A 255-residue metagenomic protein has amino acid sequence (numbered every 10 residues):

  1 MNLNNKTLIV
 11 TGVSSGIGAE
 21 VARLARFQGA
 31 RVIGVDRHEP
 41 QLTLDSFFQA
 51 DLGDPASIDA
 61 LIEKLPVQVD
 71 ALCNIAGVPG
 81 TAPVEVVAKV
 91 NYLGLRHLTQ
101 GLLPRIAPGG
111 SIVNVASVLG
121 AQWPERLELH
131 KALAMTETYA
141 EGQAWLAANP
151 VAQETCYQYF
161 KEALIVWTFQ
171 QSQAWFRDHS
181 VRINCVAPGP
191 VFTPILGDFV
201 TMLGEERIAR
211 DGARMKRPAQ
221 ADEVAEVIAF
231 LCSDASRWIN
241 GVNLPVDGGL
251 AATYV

Functional and structural regions predicted by a protein language model:
T11-R23: N-terminal Rossmann NAD(P)H-binding glycine-rich loop of SDR-like oxidoreductase domains
L42-A56: Rossmann-fold cofactor-recognition segment
P79-G80, E85, P108-D178, P190-F192: Catalytic loop of short-chain dehydrogenase/reductase
H97, Q153-Q158, E162-I165, C185 (+2 more regions): C-terminal helical subdomain
A116-S117, R182-P194, C232, P245-D247: Conserved SDR Rossmann-fold cofactor-binding beta-strand/turn motif
R126-T136, D178, V191-A213, T253-V255: A glycine/serine/threonine-rich, flexible loop-to-helix segment that serves as the NAD(P) cofactor-binding "lid"
R177, R182, I239-G241: Short, small/polar-rich loop/turn modules that mediate ligand/substrate recognition or access, typified
